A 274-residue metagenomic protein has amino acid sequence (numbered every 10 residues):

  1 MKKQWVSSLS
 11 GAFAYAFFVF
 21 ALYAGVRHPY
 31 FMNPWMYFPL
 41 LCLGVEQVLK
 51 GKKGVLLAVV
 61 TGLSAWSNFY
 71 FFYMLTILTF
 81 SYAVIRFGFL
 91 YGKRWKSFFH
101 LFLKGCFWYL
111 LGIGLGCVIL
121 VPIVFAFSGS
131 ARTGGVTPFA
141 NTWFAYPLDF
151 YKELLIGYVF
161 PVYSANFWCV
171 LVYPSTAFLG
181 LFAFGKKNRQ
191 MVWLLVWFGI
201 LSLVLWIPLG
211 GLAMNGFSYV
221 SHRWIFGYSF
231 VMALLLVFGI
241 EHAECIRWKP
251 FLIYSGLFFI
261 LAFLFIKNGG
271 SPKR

Functional and structural regions predicted by a protein language model:
M1, W5-F89, K104-V124, G129 (+2 more regions): Membrane-embedded helix bundles of polyisoprenyl
M1-Q4, Q47-K52, L90-H100, A183-V192 (+1 more regions): Membrane-interface helix-boundary motifs at transmembrane edges
W5, L9, F17, G54-V55 (+4 more regions): Juxtamembrane loop-helix boundary motifs flanking transmembrane segments in multi-pass membrane proteins
P39-Q47, T79-F87, L179-A183, Y228-I246: Transmembrane alpha-helices and membrane-interface helical segments of multi-pass integral membrane enzymes
K52, F71, W193-W206, N215 (+1 more regions): Contiguous transmembrane helix-bundle modules in multi-pass membrane proteins
H100-L194, I200-H222, F226, I266-K273: Periplasmic/ER-lumenal interhelical loops and adjacent helix-loop junctions in multi-pass membrane proteins
